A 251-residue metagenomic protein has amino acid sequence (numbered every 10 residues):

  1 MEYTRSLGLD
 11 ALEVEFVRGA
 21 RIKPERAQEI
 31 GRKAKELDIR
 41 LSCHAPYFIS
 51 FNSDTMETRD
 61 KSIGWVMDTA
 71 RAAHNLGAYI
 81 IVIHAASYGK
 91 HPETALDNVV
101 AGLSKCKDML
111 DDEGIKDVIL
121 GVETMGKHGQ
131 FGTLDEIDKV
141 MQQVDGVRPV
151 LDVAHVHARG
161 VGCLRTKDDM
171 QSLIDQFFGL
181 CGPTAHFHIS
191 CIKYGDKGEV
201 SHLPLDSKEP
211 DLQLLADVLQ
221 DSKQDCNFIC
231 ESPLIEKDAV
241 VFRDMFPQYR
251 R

Functional and structural regions predicted by a protein language model:
M1-A45, I49-R71, R251: N-terminal pre-domain/capping segments
L12-V14, L41-A45, I81-I83, L120-V122 (+3 more regions): Hydrophobic faces of well-ordered beta-strands that scaffold small-molecule active sites in alpha/beta enzyme cores
F16-R26, S50-S53, G89-P92, K127-G132 (+3 more regions): Acidic-and-aromatic substrate-binding clefts and catalytic sites of carbohydrate-active enzymes
K23-L37, M67-H74, T133-Q143, D168-T184: Short amphipathic alpha-helices and their capping/turn segments at secondary-structure boundaries
Q28-P46, V100-L110, Q143-V144, Q176-F177 (+1 more regions): Alpha-helix-loop-beta-strand connector modules within alpha/beta enzyme cores
K35-E36, F51-L151: Active-site acidic/histidine proton-transfer and metal-coordination neighborhood in alpha/beta enzyme cores
E93, F131-L134, H157-D225: Gly/Pro-rich active-site loop or hairpin
E236-R251: C-terminal helical cap(s) of enzyme catalytic domains, especially alpha/beta-barrels
